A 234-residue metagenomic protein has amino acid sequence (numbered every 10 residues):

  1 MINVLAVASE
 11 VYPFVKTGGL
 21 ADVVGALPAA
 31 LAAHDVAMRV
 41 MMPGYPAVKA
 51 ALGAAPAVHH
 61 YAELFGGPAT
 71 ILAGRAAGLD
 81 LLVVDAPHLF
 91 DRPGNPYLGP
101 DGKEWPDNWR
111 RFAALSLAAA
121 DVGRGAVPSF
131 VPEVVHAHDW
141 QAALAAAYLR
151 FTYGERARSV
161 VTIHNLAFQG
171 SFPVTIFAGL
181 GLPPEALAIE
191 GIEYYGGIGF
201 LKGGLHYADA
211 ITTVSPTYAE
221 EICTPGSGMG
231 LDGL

Functional and structural regions predicted by a protein language model:
M1-L234: Catalytic cores of nucleotide-sugar-dependent glycosyltransferases that transfer UDP/GDP/TDP-activated
